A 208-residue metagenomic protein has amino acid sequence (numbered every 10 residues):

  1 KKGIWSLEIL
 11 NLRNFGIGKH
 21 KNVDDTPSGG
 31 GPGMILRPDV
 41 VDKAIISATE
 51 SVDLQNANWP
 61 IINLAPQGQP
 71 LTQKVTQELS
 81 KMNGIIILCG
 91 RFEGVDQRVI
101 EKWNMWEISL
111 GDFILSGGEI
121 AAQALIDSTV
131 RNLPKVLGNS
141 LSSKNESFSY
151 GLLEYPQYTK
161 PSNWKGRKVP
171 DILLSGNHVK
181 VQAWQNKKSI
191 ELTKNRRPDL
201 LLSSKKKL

Functional and structural regions predicted by a protein language model:
K2-G16: A short beta-strand-loop structural module common to alpha/beta enzyme folds
S6, T49-N58, S203-L208: Short, glycine- and charge-enriched coil/turn segments that flank and shape catalytic ligand pockets
E8-L10, P60-I62, I85-I86, W106-I108: Hydrophobic/aromatic beta-strand patches that form the interior of the parallel beta-sheet core in alpha/beta enzyme
R13-G18, Q69, I114-G117: A short acidic, often aromatic-flanked loop/helix-cap motif at beta-alpha or helix-coil junctions that lines enzyme
I17-K19, D24, S28-V41: A short aromatic-anchored loop/beta-hairpin motif
I35-R91, D96-Q97: S-adenosyl-L-methionine/SAH cofactor-binding core of RNA-modifying enzymes
V95, V99-F148: Structured adenosyl-cofactor binding patch, chiefly the S-adenosyl-L-methionine
F148-S203: Long, charged alpha-helical interface segments
